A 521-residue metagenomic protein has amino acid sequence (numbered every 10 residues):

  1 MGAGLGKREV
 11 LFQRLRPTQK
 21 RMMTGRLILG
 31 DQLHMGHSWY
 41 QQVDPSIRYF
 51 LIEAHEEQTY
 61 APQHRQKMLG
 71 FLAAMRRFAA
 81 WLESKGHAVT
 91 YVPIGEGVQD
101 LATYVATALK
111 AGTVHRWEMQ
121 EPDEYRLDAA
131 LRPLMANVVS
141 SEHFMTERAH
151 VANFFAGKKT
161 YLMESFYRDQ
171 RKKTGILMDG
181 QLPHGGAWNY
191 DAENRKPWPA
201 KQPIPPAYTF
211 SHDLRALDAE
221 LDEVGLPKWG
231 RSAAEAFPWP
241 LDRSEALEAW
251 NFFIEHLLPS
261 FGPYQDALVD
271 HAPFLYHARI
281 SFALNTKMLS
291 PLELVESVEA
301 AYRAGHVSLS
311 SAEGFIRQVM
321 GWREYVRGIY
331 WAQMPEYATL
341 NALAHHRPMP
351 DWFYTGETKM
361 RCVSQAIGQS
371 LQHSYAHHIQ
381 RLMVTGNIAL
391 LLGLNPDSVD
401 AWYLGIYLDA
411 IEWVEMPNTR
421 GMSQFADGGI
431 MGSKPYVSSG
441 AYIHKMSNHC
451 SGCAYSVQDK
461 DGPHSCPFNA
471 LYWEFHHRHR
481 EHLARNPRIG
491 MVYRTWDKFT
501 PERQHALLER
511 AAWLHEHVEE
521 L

Functional and structural regions predicted by a protein language model:
A3-L5: Low-complexity, intrinsically disordered Ser/Thr/Pro- and acidic-rich segments
L11-I94: N-terminal beta-strand-loop-alpha-helix module at the start of alpha/beta ligand-binding or catalytic domains
M23-W39, H184-S308, N469, R478 (+1 more regions): Substrate/cofactor-recognition hotspot
L29, H271-L521: C-terminal catalytic domain of photolyase/cryptochrome flavoproteins, centering on the FAD-binding pocket
I52, N137-R148, W413-G421: A generic structural motif
A61, A102, A106-L109, E164 (+1 more regions): Sequence termini and other peripheral, non-core segments
G70-T90, E118, H373-D397: Hydrophobic/aromatic-rich, well-ordered segments within soluble, folded domains that form packed cores
G97-W239: Beta-rich, aromatic/charged-enriched effector core domains that present basic-aromatic interfaces for binding
